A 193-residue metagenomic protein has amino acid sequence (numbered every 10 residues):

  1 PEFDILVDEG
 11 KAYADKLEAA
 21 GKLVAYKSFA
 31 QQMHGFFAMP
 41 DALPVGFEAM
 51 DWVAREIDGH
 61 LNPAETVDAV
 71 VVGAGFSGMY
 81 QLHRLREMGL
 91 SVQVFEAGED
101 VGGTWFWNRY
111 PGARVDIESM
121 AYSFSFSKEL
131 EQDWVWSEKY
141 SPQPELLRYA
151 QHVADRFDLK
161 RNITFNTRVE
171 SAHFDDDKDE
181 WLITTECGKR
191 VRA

Functional and structural regions predicted by a protein language model:
P1-P63: Domain-scale detector for complete catalytic domains at protein termini or as standalone homologs
Y26-S28, V94, F165: A structural preference for short, hydrophobic beta-strand core positions in alpha/beta folds
R55, A64-A69, E87-M88, V115-D116 (+1 more regions): Extreme N-terminal leader/targeting segments of oxidoreductases
V67-V94: N-terminal Rossmann-like FAD-binding beta1-loop-alpha1 element of flavoenzymes
R86-P111: Glycine-rich FAD pyrophosphate-binding loop
F106-Y149: Glycine-rich active-site loop/strand segments that organize a redox cofactor
W136-A193: Feature captures the FAD/FMN-dependent oxidoreductase FAD-binding
